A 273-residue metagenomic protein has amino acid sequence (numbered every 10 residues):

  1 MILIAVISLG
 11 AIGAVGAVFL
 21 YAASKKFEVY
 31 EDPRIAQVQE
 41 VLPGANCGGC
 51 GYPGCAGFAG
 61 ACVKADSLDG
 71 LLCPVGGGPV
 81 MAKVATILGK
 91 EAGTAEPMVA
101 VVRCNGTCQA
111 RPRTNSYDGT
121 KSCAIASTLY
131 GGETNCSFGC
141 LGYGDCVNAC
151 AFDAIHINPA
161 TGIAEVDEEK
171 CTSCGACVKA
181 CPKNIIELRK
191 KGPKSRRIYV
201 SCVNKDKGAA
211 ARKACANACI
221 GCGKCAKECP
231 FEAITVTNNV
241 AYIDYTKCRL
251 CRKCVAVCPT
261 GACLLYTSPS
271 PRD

Functional and structural regions predicted by a protein language model:
M1-S8: Feature marks short, highly hydrophobic, charge-poor N-terminal signal-anchor/signal peptide-like helices that anchor
G13-Y21, A180: Transmembrane alpha-helical segments of multi-pass membrane transport proteins and ion-pumping complexes
Y21-D32: Aromatic-capped interface at the extracytoplasmic side of an N-terminal signal-anchor transmembrane helix
R34-N46: Membrane-cytosol interface motif
V38-V41, Y52-L88, L264: Iron-sulfur (Fe-S) cluster-binding segments and ferredoxin-like electron-carrier domains, especially [2Fe-2S]
P53-F58, N115, A124, N135 (+6 more regions): Iron-sulfur cluster-binding cysteine motifs and their immediate structural context in ferredoxin-like electron-transfer
L71-N148, F152-A164, K191-A209: Fe-S ferredoxin-like electron-transfer domains and their immediately adjacent linker/connector regions across
Y266-D273: Conserved small/polar residues in nucleotide/adenosyl-binding loops
